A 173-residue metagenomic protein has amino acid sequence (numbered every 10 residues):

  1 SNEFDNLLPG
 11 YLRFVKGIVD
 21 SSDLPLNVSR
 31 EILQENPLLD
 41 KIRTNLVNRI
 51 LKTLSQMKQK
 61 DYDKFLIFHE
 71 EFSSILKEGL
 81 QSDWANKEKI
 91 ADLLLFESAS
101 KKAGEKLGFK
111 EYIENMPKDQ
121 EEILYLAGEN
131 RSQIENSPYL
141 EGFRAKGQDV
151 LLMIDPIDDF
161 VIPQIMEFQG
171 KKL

Functional and structural regions predicted by a protein language model:
S1-L173: Conserved GHKL (Bergerat-fold) ATPase module
